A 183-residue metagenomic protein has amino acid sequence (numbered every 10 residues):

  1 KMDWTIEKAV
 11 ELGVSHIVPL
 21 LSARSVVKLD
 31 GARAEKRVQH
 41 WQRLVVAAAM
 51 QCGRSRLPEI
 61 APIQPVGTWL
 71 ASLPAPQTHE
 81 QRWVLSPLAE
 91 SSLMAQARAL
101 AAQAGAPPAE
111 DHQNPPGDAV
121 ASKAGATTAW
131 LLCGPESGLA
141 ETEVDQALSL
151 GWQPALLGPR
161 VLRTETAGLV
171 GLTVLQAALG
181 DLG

Functional and structural regions predicted by a protein language model:
K1-V84: RNA substrate-binding interface of SAM-dependent RNA methyltransferases
V26-V27, S92, T164: Generic structural signal for helix capping and beta-alpha/helix-loop junctions
G31, Q96-R98, E143-D145: Short amphipathic alpha-helical segments
A75-Q77, S92-T127: Intrinsically disordered, low-complexity terminal tails and inter-domain linkers enriched for S/T/G/P/D/E
Q81-R82, A126-W130: Residue-level preference for the first positions of well-ordered beta-strands
T128-Q146: A C-terminal functional module that forms or caps the active site or interfaces directly with catalytic machinery
A140-G183: Structured adenosyl-cofactor binding patch, chiefly the S-adenosyl-L-methionine
